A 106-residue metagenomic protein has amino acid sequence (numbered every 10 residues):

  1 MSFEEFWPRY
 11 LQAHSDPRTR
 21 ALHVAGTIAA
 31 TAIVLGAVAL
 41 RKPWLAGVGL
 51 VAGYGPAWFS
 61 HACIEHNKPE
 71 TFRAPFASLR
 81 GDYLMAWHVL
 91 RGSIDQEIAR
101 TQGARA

Functional and structural regions predicted by a protein language model:
M1-F6, H66-A106: Membrane-proximal soluble regions of multi-pass membrane proteins
E5-A25: Membrane interfacial helix-start motif at the N-side
L22-L35: Core segments of transmembrane alpha-helices that mediate helix-helix packing or line hydrophobic substrate/ligand
V34-A37, H61: Structural signal for membrane-spanning alpha-helices in multi-pass inner-membrane proteins, emphasizing helix cores
A37-L45: Transmembrane helix interruption/hinge and helix-loop junction motifs
A46-V51: Hydrophobic alpha-helical transmembrane segments
G53-E65: Transmembrane alpha-helical segments that form the membrane-embedded catalytic/substrate-channel core of multi-pass
